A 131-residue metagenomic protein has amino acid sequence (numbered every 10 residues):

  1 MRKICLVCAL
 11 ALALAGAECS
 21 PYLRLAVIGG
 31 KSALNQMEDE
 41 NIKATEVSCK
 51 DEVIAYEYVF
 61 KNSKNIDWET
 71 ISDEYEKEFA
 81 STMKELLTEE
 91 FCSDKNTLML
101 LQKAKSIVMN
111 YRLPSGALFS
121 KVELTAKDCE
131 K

Functional and structural regions predicted by a protein language model:
K3-A13: Sec-dependent N-terminal signal peptides
L12-L14, A44, L87, L124: Disulfide-bonded cysteine motifs in exported proteins
A17-V53, N65: N-proximal, solvent-exposed amphipathic alpha-helical segments enriched in charged/polar residues
L25-G29, E57, M99-Q102: Extracellular/mature segments of secreted proteins
K43, S48, A55, S106-N110 (+1 more regions): Ser/Thr- (and often Asn-) enriched beta-sheet segments in non-cytosolic proteins
C49-L98: Mature extracytoplasmic domains of secretory-pathway proteins
K84-S120: A short amphipathic beta-strand at an alpha->beta junction
S120-K131: Short, low-complexity, Pro/Ser/Thr/Gly-rich segments in the mature regions of secreted, periplasmic
